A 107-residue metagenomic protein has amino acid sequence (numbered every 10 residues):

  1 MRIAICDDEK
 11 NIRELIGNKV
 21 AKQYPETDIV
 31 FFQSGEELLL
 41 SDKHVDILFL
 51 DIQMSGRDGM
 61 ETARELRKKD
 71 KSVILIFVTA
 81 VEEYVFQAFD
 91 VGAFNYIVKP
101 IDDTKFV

Functional and structural regions predicted by a protein language model:
M1-R2: Non-catalytic signal-transmission and effector/linker regions of two-component phosphorelay proteins
D8, S34, A80: Cofactor-binding loop segments of dinucleotide-utilizing enzymes, especially the Rossmann-like FAD- and NAD(P)+-binding
E9-F32, K68: Two-component/phosphorelay signaling modules centered on CheY-like receiver
F31-E37, G59: Helix N-cap/capping motif at the beta->alpha junctions
L40, V45-V107: CheY-like receiver
